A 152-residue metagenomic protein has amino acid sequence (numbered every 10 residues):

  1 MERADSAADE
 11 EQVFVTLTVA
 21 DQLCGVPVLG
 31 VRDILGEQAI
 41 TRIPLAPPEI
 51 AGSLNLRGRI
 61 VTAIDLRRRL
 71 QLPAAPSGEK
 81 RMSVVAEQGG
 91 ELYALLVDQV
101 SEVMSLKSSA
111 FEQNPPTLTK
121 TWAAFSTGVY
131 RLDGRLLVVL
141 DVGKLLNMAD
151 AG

Functional and structural regions predicted by a protein language model:
M1-G152: An acidic, low-aromatic, low-complexity terminal/linker signal
